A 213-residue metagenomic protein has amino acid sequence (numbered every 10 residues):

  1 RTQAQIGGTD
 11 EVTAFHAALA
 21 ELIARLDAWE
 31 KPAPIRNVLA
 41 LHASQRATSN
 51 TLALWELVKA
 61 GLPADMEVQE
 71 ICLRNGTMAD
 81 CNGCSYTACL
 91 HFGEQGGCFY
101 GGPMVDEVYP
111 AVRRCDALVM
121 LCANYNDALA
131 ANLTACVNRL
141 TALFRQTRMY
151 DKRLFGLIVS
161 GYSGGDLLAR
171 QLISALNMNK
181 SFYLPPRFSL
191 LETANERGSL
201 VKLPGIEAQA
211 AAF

Functional and structural regions predicted by a protein language model:
R1, H16-R145, P185-P186, G198-F213: N-terminal beta1-alpha1-beta2 submodule of the flavodoxin-like/Rossmannoid cofactor-binding fold
R1-I23, M149-S189: Short, glycine-/small-residue-rich phosphate/pyrophosphate-handling segment
E192-T193: Extended non-globular C-terminal regions
